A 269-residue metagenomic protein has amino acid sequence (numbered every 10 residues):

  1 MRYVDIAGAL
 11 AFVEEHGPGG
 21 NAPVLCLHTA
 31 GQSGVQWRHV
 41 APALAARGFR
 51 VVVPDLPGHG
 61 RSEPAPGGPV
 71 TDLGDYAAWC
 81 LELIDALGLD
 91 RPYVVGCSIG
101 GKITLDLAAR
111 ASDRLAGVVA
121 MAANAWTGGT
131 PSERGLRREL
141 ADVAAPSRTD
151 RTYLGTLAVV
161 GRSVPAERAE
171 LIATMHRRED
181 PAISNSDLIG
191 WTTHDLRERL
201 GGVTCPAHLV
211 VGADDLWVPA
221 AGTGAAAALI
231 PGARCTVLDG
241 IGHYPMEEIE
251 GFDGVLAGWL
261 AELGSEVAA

Functional and structural regions predicted by a protein language model:
A9-E63: Conserved HGGG/HGGXW glycine-rich cap/lid loop of the alpha/beta-hydrolase fold
A46, R50-V95, G254, G258: Active-site loop/oxyanion-hole signature of alpha/beta-hydrolase fold enzymes
G96, G100, T104: Gly/Ala-rich beta-loop-alpha elbow adjacent to hydrolase catalytic centers
L105, A109-R110, L115-P146: Flexible "cap/lid" loop of the alpha/beta hydrolase fold
G129-R134, P146-G201: Conserved alpha/beta-hydrolase catalytic His-Asp/Glu region
V203, L209-V211: Short beta-strand/loop motif that positions the catalytic acidic residue of the alpha/beta-hydrolase fold
D214-V218: Acidic catalytic loop of the alpha/beta-hydrolase fold
I241-D253: Catalytic histidine-centered segment of alpha/beta-hydrolase-like enzymes
